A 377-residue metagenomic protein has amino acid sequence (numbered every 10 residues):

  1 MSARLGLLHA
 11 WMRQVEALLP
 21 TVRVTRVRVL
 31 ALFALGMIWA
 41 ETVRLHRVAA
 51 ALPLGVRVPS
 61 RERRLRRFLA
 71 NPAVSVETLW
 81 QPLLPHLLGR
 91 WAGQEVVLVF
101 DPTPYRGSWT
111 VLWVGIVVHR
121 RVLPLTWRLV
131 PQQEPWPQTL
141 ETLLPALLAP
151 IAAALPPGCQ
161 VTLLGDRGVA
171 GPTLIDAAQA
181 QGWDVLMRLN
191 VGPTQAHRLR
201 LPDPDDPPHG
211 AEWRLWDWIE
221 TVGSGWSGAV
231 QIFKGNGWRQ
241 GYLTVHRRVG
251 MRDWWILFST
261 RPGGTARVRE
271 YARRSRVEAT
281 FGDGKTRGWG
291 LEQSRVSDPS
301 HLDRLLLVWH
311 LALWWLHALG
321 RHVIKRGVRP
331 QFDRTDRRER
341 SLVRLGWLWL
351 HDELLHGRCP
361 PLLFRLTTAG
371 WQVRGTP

Functional and structural regions predicted by a protein language model:
M1-T42, L79-Q81, Q94-V96, G107-W109 (+1 more regions): Single, function-defining residue in the core of a domain
A17, W39, L54-V58, A70-S75 (+2 more regions): Short helix-loop boundary/capping segments at the starts of domains
V27-L69: A structured, charge-rich N-terminal accessory region that forms the first stable segment of a protein and links
A51, F68, D101-T103, V117: Acidic/polar N-terminal loop/beta-strand segments that form early-domain functional surfaces
A73-G107: Long amphipathic N-terminal alpha/beta scaffold segment
L112-G115: Short beta-strand scaffold segments in enzyme catalytic cores
